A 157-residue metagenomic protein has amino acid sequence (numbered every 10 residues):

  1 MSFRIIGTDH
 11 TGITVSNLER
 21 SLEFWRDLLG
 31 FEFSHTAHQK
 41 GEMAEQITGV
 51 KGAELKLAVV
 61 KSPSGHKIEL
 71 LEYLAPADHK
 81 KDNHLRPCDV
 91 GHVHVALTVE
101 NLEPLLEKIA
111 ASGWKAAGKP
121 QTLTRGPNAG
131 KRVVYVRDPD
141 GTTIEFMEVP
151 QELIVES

Functional and structural regions predicted by a protein language model:
S2-R4, I13, T36, V59 (+3 more regions): Vicinal oxygen chelate
G7, A53-E54, G91, G130: Exposed loop/turn and edge beta-strand positions of beta-sandwich/beta-sheet ligand-binding modules
T8, V15, W25, G65-L71 (+2 more regions): Short, structured motif recognition centered on aromatic/hydrophobic residues
T14-G65, P104, A111, P127-A129 (+1 more regions): Core segments of cupin and vicinal oxygen chelate
E54, D78-K80: Short acidic (Asp/Glu) patches
H66, P76-A77: Active-site/binding-pocket entry motifs
